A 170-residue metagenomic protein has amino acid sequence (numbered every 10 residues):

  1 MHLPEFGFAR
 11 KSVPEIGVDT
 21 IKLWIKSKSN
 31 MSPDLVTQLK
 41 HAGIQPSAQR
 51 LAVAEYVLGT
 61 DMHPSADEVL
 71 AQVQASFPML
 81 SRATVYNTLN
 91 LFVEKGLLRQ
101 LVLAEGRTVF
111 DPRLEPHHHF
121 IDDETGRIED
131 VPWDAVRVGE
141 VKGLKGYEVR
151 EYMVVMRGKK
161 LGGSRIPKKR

Functional and structural regions predicted by a protein language model:
M1-P33, R170: Short, intrinsically disordered or compositionally biased N-terminal tails of bacterial proteins
N30-G43: Short, Lys/Arg-enriched N-terminal segment that forms or immediately precedes the first helix of a structured domain
L51-Y56, E68: Pre-recognition alpha-helix immediately N-terminal to the DNA-recognition helix within helix-turn-helix or winged-helix
T60-S65: Short capping segments at the starts of secondary-structure elements
A66-F77: DNA-recognition alpha helix
V85-K95: Basic amphipathic alpha-helical segments that dock to polyanions
E94-R170: Non-DNA-binding regulatory cores of transcription-related proteins, predominantly C-terminal effector-binding
